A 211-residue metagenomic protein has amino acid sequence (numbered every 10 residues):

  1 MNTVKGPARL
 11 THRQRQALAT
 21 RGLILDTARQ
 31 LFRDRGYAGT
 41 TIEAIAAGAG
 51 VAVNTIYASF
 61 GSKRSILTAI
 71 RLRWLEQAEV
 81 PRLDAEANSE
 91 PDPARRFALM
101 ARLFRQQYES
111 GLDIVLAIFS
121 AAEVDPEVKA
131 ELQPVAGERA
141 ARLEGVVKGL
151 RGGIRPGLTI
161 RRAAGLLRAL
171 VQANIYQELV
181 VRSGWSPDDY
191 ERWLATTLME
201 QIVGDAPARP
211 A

Functional and structural regions predicted by a protein language model:
M1-A19, R209-A211: N-terminal intrinsically disordered/low-complexity leader segments
L23, T27, L31-S65, A69: Helix-turn-helix
Y37, F60, S120-D125, L170-A173: Short helix-capping/turn signature of helix-turn-helix
I42, L72-A78: Short, basic, alpha-helical segments at the C-terminal edge of helix-turn-helix-like DNA-binding modules
S65, A69, R82-S110, A163-A164: Hydrophobic alpha-helical connector segments
R102-F119, P126-I154, R161-G165, R192 (+1 more regions): Amphipathic alpha-helical packing segments from all-alpha helical-bundle domains
L150-T197, D205-A211: Hydrophobic/aromatic-rich alpha-helical bundle segments in the mid-to-C-terminal region
